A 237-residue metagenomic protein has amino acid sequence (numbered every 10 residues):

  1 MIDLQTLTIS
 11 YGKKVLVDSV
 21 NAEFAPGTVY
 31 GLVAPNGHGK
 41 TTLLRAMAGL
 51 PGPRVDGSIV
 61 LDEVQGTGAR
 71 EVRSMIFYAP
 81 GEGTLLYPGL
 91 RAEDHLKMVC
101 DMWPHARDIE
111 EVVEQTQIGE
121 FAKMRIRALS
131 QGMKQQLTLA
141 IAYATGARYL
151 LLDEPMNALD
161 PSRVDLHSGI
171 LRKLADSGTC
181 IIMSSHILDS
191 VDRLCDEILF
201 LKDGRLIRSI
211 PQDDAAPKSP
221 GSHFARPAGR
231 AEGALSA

Functional and structural regions predicted by a protein language model:
I2, L16-S19: Conserved structural motif at the start of ABC-family nucleotide-binding domains
V33-P35: The feature captures the beta-strand-to-loop junction immediately N-terminal to the Walker
A48: Helix-to-loop junction immediately C-terminal to a conserved catalytic motif
K97, D101-A122: Conserved ABC ATPase "signature" region
L150-E154: Catalytic Walker B motif of ABC-type/P-loop ATPase nucleotide-binding domains
S184-H186: H-loop/switch region of ABC-family ATPase nucleotide-binding domains
